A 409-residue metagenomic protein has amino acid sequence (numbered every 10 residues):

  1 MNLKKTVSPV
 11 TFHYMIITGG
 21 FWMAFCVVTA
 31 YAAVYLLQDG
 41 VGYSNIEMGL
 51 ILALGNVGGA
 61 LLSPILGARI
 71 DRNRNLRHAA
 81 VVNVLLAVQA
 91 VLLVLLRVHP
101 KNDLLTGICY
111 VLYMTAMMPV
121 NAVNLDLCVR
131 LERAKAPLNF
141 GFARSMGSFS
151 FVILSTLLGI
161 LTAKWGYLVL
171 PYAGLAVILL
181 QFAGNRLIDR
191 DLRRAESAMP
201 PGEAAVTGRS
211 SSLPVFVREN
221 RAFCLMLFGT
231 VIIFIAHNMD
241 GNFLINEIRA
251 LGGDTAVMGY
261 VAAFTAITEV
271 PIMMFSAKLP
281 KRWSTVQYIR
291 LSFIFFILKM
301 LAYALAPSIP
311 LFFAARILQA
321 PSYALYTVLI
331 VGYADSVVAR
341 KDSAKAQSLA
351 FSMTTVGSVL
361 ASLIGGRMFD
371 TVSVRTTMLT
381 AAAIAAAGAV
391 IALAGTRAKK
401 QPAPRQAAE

Functional and structural regions predicted by a protein language model:
M1-S8, D189-L227: Juxtamembrane intracellular "pre-TM" segments in multi-pass secondary transporters
L3-N56, A222-D254, M258, T327: Helix-loop boundary and gating motifs at the non-cytosolic
G19, D103-V120, V231, L311-L325: Hydrophobic core of transmembrane alpha-helices in multi-pass small-molecule transporters, especially MFS/SLC-type
L50-A68, A263-F275: Central cavity-lining transmembrane alpha-helices of secondary-active solute carriers, predominantly the Major
L62-N75, T162, I272-S284, F369-D370: Helix-to-loop junctions at the C-terminal end of transmembrane segments in multipass secondary transporters
D71-L85, K281-F293: Cytoplasmic membrane-interface "Motif A"-like loop-to-helix N-cap segments of 12-TM Major Facilitator Superfamily
V111-M146: Cytoplasmic helix-loop-helix junction between adjacent transmembrane helices in 12-TM secondary transporters
I160-A176, R367-A385: A membrane-interface helix-boundary motif in multi-pass transporters
